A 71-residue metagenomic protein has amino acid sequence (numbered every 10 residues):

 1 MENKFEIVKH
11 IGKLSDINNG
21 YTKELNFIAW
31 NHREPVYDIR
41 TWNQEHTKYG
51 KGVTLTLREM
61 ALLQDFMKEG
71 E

Functional and structural regions predicted by a protein language model:
M1-E71: Positively charged, low-complexity terminal tracts and the immediately adjacent first secondary-structure elements
